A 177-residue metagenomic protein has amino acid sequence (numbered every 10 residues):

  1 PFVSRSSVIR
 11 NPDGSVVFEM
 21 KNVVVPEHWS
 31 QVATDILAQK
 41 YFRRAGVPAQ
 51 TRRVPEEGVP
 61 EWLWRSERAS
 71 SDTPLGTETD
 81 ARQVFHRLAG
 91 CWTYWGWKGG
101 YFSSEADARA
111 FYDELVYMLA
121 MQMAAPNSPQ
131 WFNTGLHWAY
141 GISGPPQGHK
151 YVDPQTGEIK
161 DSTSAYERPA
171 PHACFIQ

Functional and structural regions predicted by a protein language model:
P1-Q177: Extended catalytic cores of very large enzyme megasubunits
